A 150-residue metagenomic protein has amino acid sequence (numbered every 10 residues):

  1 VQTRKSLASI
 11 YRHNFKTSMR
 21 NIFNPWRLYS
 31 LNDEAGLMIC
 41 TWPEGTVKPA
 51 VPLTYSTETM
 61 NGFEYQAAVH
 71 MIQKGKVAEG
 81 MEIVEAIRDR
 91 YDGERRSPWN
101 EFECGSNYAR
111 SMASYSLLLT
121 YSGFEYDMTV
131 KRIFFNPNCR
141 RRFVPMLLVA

Functional and structural regions predicted by a protein language model:
V1-V149: Active-site core of glycosidic bond-cleaving carbohydrate-active enzymes
